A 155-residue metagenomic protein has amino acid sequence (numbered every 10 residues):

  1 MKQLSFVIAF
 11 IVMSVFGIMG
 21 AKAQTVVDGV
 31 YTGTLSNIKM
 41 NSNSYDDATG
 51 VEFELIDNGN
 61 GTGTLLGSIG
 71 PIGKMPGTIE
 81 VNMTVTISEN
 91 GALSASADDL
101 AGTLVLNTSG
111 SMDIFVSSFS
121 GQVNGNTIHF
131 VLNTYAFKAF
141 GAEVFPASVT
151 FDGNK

Functional and structural regions predicted by a protein language model:
M1-D28: Bacterial Sec-dependent N-terminal signal peptides
S14, I56, M112, G121-V123 (+1 more regions): Sterically constrained small-residue positions within well-ordered secondary structures of folded domains
Q24-V30, D47, G77-S94, G125-K155: Edge beta-strand at a domain terminus
V26-G63, L104-I114: Short, solvent-exposed loop/hinge segments that bridge or flank secondary-structure elements
V30-T32, E52-E54, T64-L66, S120 (+2 more regions): Beta-strand secondary-structure signal
L35-Y45, P71-P76, T103-M112, L132-F151: Flexible, membrane-facing loop/turn or short amphipathic-helix motifs that contact lipid bilayers or gate lipid-binding
Y45-I87: N-terminal glycine/threonine-rich, aromatic-flanked beta-hairpin/loop signature
G70-V123: Contiguous, well-ordered beta-strand patches that form the walls/edges of small beta-barrel/beta-sandwich domains
